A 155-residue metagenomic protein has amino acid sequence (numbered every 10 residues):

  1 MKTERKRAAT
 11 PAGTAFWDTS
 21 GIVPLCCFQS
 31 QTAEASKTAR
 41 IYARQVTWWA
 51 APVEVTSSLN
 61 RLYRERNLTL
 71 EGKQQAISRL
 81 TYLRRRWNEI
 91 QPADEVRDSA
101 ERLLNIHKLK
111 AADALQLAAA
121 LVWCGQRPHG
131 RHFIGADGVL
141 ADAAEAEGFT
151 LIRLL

Functional and structural regions predicted by a protein language model:
M1-P52, L62-Q75, F149: Short, well-structured N-terminal submotif of metal-dependent ribonuclease cores
M1-T14, A118, V122-L155: Acidic, PIN/NYN-like endoribonuclease modules and their adjacent C-terminal/linker elements
W17, T47, Q91, A111-A114 (+1 more regions): Short beta-strand scaffold positions
P24, D98, A141-D142: Alpha-helical elements of the RecA-like P-loop NTPase motor core of helicases
I41-Q45, L103-K108: A short glycine/serine-rich beta->alpha loop
P52, Y82-H107, A114-A119: Acidic catalytic patch
S57-R64, L121-V122: Short glycine/serine- and small hydrophobic-enriched flexible loop segments
R61-A93: Helix-adjacent hinge/juxtasegments
